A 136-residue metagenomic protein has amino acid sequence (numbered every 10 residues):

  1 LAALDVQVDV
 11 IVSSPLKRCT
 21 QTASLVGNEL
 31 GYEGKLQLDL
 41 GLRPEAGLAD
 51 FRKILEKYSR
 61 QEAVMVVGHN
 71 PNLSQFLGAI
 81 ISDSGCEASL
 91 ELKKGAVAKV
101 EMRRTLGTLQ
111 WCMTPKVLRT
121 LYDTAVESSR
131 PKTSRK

Functional and structural regions predicted by a protein language model:
L1-A63: Phosphate-coordination/substrate-recognition cap region in phosphate-metabolizing enzymes
D9-E29, K35-L36, T105-K136: Conserved histidine-centered catalytic loops in small-molecule metabolism enzymes
T22-A23, L48, Q75-G78, L121: Short glycine-/acidic-enriched loop or helix-start segments at secondary-structure transitions that form or flank
R52-I54, G78-A79, G85, S128-K136: Short, highly charged low-complexity linear segments
L55-M65, G107-K116: A polyampholytic, Gly/Pro-enriched intrinsically disordered region
K57-M65, N70-A96: Non-DNA-binding regulatory cores of transcription-related proteins, predominantly C-terminal effector-binding
S84-R119: Domain-level recognition of soluble alpha/beta enzyme cores, biased toward histidine phosphatases/phosphomutases
